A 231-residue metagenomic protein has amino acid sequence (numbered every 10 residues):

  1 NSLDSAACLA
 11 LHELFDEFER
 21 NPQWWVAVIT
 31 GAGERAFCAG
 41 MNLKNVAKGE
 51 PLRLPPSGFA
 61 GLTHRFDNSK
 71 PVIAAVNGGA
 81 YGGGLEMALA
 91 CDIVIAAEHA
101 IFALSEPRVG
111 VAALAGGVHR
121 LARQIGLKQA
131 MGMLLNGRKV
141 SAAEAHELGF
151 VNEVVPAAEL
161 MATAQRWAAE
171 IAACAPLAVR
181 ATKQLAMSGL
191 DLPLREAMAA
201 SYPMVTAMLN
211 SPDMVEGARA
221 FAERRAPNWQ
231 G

Functional and structural regions predicted by a protein language model:
N1-E34: Conserved CoA-thioester-binding segment of acyl-CoA-metabolizing enzymes
L9-H12, L52-G58, S188: Short gly/ser/thr-rich secondary-structure transition/capping motifs
E34-C38, Y81, A103, A186: Short, active-site-adjacent cap segments at secondary-structure transitions
L43-R65: Extended, non-globular alpha-helical segments
F66-V179, N210-S211, V215-R219, E223-R225: Crotonase-fold acyl-CoA enzyme core
M133-L134, L185, G189, M204-L209: Helix-loop "lid/cap" segments that line or gate small-molecule binding pockets
L190, A226-G231: Short C-terminal tail/terminal secondary-structure segment of NAD(P)H-dependent dehydrogenase/reductase domains
